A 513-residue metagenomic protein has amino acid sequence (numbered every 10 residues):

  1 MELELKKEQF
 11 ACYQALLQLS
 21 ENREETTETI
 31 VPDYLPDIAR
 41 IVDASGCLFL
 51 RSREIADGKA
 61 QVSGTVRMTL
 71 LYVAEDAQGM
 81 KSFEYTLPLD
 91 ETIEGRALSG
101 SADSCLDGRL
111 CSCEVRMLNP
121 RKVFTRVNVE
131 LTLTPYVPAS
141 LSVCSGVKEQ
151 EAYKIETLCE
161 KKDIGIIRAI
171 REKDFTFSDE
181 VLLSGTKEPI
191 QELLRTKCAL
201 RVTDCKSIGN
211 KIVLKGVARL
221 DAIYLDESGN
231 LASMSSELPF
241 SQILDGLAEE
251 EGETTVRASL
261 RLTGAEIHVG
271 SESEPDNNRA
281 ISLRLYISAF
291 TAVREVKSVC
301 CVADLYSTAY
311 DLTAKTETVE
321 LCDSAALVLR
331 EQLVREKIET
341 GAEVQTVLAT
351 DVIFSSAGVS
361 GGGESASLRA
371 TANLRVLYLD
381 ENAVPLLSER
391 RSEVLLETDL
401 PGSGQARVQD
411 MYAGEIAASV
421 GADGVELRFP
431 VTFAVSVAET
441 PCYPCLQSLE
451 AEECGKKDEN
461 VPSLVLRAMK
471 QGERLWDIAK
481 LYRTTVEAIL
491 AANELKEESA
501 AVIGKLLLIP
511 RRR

Functional and structural regions predicted by a protein language model:
E2-V461: Membrane-lipid interaction segments
E453-A491, K496-R513: Primarily a LysM-type cell-wall glycan-binding module
